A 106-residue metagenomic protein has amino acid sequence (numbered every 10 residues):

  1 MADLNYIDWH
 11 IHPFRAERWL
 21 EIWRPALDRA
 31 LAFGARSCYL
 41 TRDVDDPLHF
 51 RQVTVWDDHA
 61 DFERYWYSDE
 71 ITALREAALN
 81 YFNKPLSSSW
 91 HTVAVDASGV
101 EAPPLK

Functional and structural regions predicted by a protein language model:
M1-T72, Y81-K106: Short S/T/G/P-rich N-terminal loop/turn motif that feeds into the first structured element of a domain
